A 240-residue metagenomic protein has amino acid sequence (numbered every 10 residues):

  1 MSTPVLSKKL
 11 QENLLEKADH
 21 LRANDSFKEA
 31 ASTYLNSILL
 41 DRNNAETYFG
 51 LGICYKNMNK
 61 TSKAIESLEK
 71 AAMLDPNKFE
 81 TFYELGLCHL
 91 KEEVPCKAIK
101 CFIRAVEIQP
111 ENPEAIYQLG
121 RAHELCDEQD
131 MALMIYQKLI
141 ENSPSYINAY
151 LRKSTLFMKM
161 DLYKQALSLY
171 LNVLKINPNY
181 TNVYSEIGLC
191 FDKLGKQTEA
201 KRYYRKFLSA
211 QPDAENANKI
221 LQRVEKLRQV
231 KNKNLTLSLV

Functional and structural regions predicted by a protein language model:
M1-K8, E199-V240: Terminal, low-structured helical/coil segments at or just beyond the last alpha-helical repeat
K9-E46, G50-N59, L87, K91-V94 (+1 more regions): Alpha-helical segment of the N-proximal tetratricopeptide repeat
Q11-E12, A45-E46, F79-E80, P113-E114 (+3 more regions): Helix-start (N-cap) detector for alpha-helical repeat units in TPR-like alpha-solenoids, especially tetratricopeptide
E16, G50, N57, E84 (+4 more regions): Canonical tetratricopeptide repeat
R22, F49, K56, Y83 (+7 more regions): Position-specific recognition of the canonical hydrophobic site in helix A of tetratricopeptide repeat
N24-L35, M58-K70, K91-R104, E111 (+6 more regions): Structural signature of tandem alpha-helical TPR/SEL1-like repeats, specifically the intra-repeat loop/turn
C54, C88, A122, L156 (+2 more regions): TPR/TPR-like alpha-solenoid repeats
